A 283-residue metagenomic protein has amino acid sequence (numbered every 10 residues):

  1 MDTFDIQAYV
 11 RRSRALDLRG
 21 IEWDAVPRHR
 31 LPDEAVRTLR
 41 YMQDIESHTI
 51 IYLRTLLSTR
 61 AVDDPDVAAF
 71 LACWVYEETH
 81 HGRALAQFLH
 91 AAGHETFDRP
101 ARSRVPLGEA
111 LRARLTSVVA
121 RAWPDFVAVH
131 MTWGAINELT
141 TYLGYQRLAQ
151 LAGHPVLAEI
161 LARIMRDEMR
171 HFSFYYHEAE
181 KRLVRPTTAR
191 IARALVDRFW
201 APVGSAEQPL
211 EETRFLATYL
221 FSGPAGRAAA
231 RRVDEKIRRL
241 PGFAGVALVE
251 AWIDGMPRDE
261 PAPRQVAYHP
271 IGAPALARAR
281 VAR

Functional and structural regions predicted by a protein language model:
M1-R283: Non-heme di-metal
